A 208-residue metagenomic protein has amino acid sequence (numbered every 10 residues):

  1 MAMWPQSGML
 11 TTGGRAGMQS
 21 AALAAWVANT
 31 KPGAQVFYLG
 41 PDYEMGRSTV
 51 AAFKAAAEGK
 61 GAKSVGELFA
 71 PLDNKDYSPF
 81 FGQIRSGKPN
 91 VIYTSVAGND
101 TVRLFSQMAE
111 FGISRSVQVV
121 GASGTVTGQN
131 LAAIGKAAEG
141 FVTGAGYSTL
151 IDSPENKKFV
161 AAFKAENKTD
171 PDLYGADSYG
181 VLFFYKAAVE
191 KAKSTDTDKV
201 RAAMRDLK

Functional and structural regions predicted by a protein language model:
M1-K208: Extracytosolic ligand-binding ectodomains
